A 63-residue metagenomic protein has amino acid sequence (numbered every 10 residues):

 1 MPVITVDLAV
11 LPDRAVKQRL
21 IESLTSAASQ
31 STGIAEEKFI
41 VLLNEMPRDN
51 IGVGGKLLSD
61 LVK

Functional and structural regions predicted by a protein language model:
M1-K63: A domain-level signal for the structural core that forms small-molecule/cofactor-binding pockets and catalytic centers
